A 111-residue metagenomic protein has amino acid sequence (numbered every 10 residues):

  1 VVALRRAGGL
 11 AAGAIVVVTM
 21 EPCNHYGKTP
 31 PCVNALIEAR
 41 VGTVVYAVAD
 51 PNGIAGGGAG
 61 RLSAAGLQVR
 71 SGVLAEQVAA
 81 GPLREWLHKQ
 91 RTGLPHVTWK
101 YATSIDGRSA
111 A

Functional and structural regions predicted by a protein language model:
V1-R5: Acidic helix/loop or adjacent segment enriched in Glu/Asp that either coordinates divalent metal
A7, A12-I15, Y26-A111: Zinc-dependent deaminase
M20-H25: Short, glycine-rich nucleotide/cofactor-binding loops
